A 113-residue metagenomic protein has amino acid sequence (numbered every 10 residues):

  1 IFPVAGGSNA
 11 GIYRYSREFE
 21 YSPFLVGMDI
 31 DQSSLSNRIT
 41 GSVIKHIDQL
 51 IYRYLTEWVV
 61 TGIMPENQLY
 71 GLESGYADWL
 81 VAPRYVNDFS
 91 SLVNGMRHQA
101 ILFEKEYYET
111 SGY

Functional and structural regions predicted by a protein language model:
I1-Y113: A residue-level marker of the well-folded mature domains of exported/periplasmic proteins
